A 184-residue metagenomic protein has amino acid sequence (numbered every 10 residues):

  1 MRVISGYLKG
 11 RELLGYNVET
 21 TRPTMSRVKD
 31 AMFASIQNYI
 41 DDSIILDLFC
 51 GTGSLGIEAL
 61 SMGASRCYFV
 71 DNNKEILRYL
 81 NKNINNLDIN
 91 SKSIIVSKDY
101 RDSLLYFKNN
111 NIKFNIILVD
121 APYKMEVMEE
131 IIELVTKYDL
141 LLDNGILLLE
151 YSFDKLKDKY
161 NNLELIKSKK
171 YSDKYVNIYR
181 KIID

Functional and structural regions predicted by a protein language model:
M1-D184: Class I S-adenosyl-L-methionine-dependent methyltransferase catalytic core
